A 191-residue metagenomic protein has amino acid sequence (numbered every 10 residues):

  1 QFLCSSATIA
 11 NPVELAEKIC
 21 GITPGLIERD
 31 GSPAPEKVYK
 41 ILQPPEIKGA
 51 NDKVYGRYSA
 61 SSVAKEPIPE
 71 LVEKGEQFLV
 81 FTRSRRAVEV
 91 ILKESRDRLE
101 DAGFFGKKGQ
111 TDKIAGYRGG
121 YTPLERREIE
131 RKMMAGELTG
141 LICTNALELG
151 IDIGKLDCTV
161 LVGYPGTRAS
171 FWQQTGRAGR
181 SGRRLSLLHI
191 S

Functional and structural regions predicted by a protein language model:
Q1-S6, G140-C143: Structural recognition of the conserved hydrophobic beta-strand(s) that form the central parallel beta-sheet of P-loop
L3-S5, I9-V88: Conserved interdomain linker/interface between the two RecA-like ATPase lobes of SF2 helicase motors
S84, T144-N145: Helix N-cap/beta->alpha junction signal
A87-Q110: Conserved helicase motor "Helicase C" RecA-like lobe of SF1/SF2 P-loop NTPases
Y121-C143: Conserved helicase ATPase core of P-loop NTP-dependent helicases/translocases
L147-G163, S186-L187: A short beta-strand element within the Helicase C-terminal
G166-L187: Conserved SF2 helicase motif VI
